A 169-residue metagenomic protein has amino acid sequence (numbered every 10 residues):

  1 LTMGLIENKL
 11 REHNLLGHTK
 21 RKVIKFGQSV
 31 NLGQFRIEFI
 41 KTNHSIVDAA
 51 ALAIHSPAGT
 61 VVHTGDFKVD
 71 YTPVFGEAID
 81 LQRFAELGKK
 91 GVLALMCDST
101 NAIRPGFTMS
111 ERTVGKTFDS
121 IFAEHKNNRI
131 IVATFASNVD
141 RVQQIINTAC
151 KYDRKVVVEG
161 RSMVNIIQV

Functional and structural regions predicted by a protein language model:
L1-V169: His/Asp/Glu-rich metal-coordinating catalytic cores of metallo-dependent phosphodiesterases/hydrolases acting on
